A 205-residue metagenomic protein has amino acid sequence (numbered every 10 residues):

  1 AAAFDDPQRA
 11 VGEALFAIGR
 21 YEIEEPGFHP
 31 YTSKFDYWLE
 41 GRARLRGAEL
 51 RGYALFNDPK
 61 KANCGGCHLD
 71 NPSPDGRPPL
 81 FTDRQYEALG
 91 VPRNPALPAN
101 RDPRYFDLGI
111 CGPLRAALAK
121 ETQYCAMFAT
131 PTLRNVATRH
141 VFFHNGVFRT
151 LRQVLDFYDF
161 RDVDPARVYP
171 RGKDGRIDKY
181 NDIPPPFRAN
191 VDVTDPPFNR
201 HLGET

Functional and structural regions predicted by a protein language model:
A1-T205: Periplasmic c-type cytochrome electron-transfer domains
